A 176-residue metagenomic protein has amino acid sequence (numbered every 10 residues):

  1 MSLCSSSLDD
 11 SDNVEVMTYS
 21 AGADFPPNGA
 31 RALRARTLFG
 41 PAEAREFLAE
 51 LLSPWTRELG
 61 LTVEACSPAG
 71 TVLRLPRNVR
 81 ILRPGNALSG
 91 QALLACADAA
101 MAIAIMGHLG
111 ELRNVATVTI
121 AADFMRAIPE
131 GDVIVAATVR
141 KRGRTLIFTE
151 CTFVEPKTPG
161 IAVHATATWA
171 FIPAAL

Functional and structural regions predicted by a protein language model:
C4-S6, D10-F39, I128-E130, I134 (+1 more regions): HotDog/MaoC-like acyl-thioester-processing domains
S5, N13, F47-E58: Short, solvent-exposed secondary-structure boundary motifs
A32-P54: N-proximal, solvent-exposed amphipathic alpha-helical segments enriched in charged/polar residues
L51, P76-A102: Hot-dog-fold acyl-thioester-processing enzymes
R57-L59, A69-T71, G90, N114-I120 (+2 more regions): A generic structural signal for short beta-strands and their flanking turns/coil linkers
E58-L88: Catalytic strand-loop segment that frames the active site of acyl-thioester-processing enzymes
L75-R77, F124, F171: Hydrophobic residues in beta-strands and at strand termini
A102-I134, V139: Hydrophobic beta-strand-centered segment that forms part of the acyl-chain substrate-binding groove
